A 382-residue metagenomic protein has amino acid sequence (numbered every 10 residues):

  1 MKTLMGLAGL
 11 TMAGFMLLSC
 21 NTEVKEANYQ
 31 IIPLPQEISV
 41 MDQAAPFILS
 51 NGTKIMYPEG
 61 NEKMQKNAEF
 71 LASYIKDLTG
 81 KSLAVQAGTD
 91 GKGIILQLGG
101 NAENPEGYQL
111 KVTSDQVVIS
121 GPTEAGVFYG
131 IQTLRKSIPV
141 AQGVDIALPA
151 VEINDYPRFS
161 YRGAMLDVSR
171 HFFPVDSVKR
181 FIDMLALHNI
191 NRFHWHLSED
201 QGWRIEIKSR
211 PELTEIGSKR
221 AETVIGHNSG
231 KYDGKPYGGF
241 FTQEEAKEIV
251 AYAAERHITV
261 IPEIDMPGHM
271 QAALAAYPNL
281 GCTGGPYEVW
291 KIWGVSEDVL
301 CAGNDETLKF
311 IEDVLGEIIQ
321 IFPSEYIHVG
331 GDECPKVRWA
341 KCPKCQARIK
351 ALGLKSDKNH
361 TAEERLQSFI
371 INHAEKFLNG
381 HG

Functional and structural regions predicted by a protein language model:
M1-Q30: Bacterial Sec-dependent N-terminal signal peptides
C20-S160, F377, H381-G382: Acidic, contiguous N-terminal accessory segments
G52-P58, G163-D167, G294-C301, A351-T361: Glycine- and acidic
G60, N67-A68, S177, E245 (+1 more regions): Residue-level preference for nonpolar/small residues embedded in alpha-helices
Q86, Q97, H196, I261-E263 (+1 more regions): Solvent-exposed beta-strand sheet faces enriched in polar/charged residues
G100-N101, M266-G268, D332-V337: Short, internal active-site loops enriched in acidic
E103-Y326, H373: Feature activates predominantly on carbohydrate-active enzymes
L308, E312-G382: Gly/Pro-rich turn-and-neighbor structural signature
